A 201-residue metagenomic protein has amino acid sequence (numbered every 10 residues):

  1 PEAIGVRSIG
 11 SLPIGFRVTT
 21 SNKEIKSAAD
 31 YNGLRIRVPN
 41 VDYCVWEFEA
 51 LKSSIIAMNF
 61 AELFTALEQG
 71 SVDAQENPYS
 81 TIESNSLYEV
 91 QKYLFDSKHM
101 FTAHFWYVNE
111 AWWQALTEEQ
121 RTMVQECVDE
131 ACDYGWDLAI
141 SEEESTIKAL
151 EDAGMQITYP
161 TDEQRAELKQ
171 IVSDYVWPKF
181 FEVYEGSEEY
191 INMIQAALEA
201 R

Functional and structural regions predicted by a protein language model:
E2-R201: N-terminal secretory/targeting leader peptides
